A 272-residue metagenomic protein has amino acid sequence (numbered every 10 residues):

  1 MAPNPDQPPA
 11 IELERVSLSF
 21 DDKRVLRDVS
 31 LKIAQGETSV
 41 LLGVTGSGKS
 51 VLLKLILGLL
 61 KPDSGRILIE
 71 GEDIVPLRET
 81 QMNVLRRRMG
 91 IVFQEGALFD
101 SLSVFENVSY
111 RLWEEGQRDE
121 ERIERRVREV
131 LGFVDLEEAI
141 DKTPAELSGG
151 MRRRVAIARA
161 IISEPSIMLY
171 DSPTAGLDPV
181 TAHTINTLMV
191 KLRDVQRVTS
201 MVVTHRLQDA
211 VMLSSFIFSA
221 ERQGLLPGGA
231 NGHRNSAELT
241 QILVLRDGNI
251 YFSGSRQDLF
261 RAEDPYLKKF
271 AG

Functional and structural regions predicted by a protein language model:
L57: Helix-to-loop junction immediately C-terminal to a conserved catalytic motif
E72-D73, E120-A139: Conserved ABC ATPase "signature" region
L102-Y110: Short coil-to-helix segment of the ABC ATPase nucleotide-binding domain corresponding to the Q-loop/switch region
T143-L147, M151: Conserved ABC ATPase signature
I162-S166: A short, proline-enriched helix->beta-strand linker immediately N-terminal to the Walker B motif in ABC-type P-loop
M168-D171: Catalytic Walker B motif of ABC-type/P-loop ATPase nucleotide-binding domains
H183-Q196, S215, E221, H233: Helical segment within the ABC ATPase nucleotide-binding domain
